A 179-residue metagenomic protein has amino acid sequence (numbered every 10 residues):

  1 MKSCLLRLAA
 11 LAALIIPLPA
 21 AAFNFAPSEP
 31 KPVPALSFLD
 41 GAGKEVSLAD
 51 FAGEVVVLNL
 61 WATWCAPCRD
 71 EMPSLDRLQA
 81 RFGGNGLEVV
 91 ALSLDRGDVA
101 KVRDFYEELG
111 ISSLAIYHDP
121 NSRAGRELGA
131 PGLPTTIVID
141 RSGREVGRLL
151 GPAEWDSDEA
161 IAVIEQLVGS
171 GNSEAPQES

Functional and structural regions predicted by a protein language model:
M1-A9: Bacterial N-terminal signal peptides that target proteins for export
A9-P17: Bacterial N-terminal signal peptides
A22-L48, S113: N-terminal "domain-start" segment that seeds a small globular fold
A49-C65: Short active-site neighborhood of thiol/selenol oxidoreductases, capturing the structured segment around
V55-V56, L87, P134, R144: Alpha/beta-hydrolase fold active-site loops
R69-L109, P120-R126: Structural microenvironment flanking redox-active thiols in thiol-disulfide oxidoreductases
E107-S112, D119-E165: Thiol/disulfide oxidoreductase modules built on the thioredoxin-like
S170-S179: Non-globular targeting/processing and membrane-anchoring segments
